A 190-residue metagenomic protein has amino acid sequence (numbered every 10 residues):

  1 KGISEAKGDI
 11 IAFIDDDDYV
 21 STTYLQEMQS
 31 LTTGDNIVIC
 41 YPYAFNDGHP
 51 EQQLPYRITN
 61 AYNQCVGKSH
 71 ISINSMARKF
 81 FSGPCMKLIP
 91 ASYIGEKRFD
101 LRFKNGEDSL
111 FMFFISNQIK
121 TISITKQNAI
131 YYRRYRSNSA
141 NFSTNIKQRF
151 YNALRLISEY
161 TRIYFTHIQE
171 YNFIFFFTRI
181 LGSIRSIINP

Functional and structural regions predicted by a protein language model:
K1-A6: Glycine-rich, basic loop-to-helix element that forms the pyrophosphate-binding segment of sugar-nucleotide handling
G8, G34-I37, I119-K120: Short, high-confidence coil segments that cap the C-terminus of an alpha-helix and link into the following beta-strand
I11: Short aromatic/hydrophobic "clamp" motif used to bind/position activated sugar donors
D15-Y19: The conserved acidic donor/metal-binding loop of glycosyltransferases
S21-Y93: Flexible acidic/His/Gly-enriched loops in nucleotide-sugar-dependent glycosyltransferase catalytic domains
V66-N145: Conserved nucleotide-sugar donor-binding catalytic segment
Q148-R155, Q169-P190: Non-catalytic, C-terminal membrane-associated alpha-helical segments of glycosyltransferases
A153-Y164: Amphipathic alpha-helices of TPR/Sel1-like and other helical repeat/solenoid scaffolds
